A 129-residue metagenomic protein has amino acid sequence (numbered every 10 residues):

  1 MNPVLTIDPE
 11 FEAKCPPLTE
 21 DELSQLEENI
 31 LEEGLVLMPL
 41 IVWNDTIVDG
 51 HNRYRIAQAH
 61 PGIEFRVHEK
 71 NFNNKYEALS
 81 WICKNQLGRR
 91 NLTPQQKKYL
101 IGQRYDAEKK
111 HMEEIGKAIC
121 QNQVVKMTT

Functional and structural regions predicted by a protein language model:
M1-T6, N73-Y76: Flexible hinge/switch segments at interdomain interfaces of large molecular machines
F11-L23, E27, E32-E33, R53-T129: Amphipathic, charge-rich alpha-helical segments that serve as recognition/docking helices
L35-P39: N-terminal BTB/POZ boundary and linker segment
V42-T46: Short active-site oxyanion
G50: Short, conserved phosphate/pyrophosphate- and ester-handling motifs at nucleotide-, phospho-/glycolipid
